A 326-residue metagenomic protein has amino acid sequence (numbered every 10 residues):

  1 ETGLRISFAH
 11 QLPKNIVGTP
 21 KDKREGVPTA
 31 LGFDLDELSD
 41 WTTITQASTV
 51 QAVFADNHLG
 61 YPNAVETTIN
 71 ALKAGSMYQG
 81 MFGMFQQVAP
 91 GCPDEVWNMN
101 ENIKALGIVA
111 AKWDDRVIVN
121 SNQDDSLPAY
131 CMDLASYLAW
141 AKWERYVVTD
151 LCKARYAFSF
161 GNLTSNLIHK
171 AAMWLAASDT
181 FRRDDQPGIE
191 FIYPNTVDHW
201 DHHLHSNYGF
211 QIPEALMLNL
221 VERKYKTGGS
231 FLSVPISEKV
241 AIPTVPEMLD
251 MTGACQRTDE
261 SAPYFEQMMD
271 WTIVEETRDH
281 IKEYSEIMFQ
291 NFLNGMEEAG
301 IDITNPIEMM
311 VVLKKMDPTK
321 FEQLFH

Functional and structural regions predicted by a protein language model:
E1-N162, N166, F191: Catalytic alpha/beta active-site cores
G32, Y61, V96, L167 (+3 more regions): Electropositive phosphate-/nucleotide-binding environments in soluble metabolic enzymes
D36-S48, W174-R182, Q256-D259: Surface-exposed amphipathic alpha-helices with a cationic face
N57, Y130, S159-L167, D201-Y208 (+1 more regions): Hydrophobic alpha-helical scaffolding
C92-N102, K170, P235-E260: C-terminal helical cap(s) of enzyme catalytic domains, especially alpha/beta-barrels
D124-D125, A172-A176: Domain-level detector for long C-terminal conserved domains
W174-A241, S261-M268: Hydrophobic alpha-helical bundle architecture
D250-H326: Long, compositionally biased intrinsically disordered regions
